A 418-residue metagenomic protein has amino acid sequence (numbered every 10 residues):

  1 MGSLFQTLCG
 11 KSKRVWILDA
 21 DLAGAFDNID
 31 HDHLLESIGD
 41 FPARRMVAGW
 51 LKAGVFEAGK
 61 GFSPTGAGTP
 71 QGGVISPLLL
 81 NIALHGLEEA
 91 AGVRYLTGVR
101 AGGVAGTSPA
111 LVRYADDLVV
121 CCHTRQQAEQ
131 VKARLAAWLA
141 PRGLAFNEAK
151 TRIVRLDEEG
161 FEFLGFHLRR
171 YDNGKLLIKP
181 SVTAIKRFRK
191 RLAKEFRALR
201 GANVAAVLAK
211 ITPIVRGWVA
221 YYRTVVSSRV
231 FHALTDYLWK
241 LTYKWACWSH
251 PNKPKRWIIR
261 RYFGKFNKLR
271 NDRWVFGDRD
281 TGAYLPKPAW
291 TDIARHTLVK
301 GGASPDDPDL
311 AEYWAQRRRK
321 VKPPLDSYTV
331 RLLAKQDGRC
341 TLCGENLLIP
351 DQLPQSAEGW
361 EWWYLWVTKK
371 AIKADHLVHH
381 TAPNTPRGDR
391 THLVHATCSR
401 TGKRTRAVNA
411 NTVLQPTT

Functional and structural regions predicted by a protein language model:
M1-G160, D351: Conserved polymerase palm-domain catalytic core
G49-T65, A209-T212, D307-R317, T368-A371: Active-site-adjacent bridging/hinge elements
K52, G61, R142-R216: A conserved non-catalytic segment of reverse transcriptases and RNA-directed RNA polymerases corresponding to the late
E195-R256: Right-hand nucleic-acid polymerase module
T235-Y328: Extended C-terminal regions of large enzymes
A303-E361, T385: Short, charged surface segments at domain edges that flank catalytic/cofactor-binding sites
E345-I349, T385-P416: Short Cys/His-centered divalent metal-binding micro-motifs
L347-L393: Histidine-centered nuclease catalytic patch
